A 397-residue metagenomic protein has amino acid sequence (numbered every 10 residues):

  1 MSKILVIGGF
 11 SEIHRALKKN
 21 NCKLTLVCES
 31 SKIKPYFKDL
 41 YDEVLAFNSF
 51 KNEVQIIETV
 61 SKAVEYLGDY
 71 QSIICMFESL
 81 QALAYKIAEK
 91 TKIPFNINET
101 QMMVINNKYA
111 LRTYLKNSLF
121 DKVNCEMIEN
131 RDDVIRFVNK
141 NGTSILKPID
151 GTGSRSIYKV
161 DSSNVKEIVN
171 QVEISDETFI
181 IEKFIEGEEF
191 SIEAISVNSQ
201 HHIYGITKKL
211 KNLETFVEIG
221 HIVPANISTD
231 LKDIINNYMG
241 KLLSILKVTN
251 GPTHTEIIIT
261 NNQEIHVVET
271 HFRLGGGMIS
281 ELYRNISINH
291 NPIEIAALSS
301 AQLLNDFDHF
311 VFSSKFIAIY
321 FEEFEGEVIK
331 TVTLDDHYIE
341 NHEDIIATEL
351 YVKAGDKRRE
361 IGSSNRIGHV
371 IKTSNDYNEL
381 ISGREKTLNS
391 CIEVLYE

Functional and structural regions predicted by a protein language model:
M1-T100, G355-D356, S363, N375-Y396: ATP-binding N-terminal substructure of ATP-dependent carboxylate-amine bond-forming enzymes
L5, N117, A297-E397: Peripheral (often C-terminal) accessory segments that flank ATP-dependent C-N-forming ligase machineries
K38, P148-D150, T215-F216, E360-N365: Short, flexible turn/loop "capping" segments at secondary-structure junctions
V104-I180, E186, V197-S199, I222-K241 (+1 more regions): Active-site nucleotide/adenylate-binding loops and adjacent lid/helix of ATP-dependent enzymes
K183-V248, P252, I259, H271-S300: ATP-dependent carboxylate/phosphate-activation module, predominantly the ATP-grasp catalytic core and closely related
Q263-I265: Conserved protein kinase catalytic/activation segment
